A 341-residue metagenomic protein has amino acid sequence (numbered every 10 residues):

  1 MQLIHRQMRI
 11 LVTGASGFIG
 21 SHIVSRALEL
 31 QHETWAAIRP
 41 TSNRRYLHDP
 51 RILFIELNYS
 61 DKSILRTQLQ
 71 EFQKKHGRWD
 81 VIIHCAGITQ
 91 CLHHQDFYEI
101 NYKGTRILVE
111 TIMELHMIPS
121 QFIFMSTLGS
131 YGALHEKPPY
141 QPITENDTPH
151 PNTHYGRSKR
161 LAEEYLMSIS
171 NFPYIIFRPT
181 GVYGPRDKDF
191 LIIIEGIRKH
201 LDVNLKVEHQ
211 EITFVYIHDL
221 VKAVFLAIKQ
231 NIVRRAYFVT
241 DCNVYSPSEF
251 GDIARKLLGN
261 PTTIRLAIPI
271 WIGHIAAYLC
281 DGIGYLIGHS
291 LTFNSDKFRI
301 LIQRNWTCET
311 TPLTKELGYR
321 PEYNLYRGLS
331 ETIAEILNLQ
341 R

Functional and structural regions predicted by a protein language model:
I10-L30: N-terminal Rossmann NAD(P)H-binding glycine-rich loop of SDR-like oxidoreductase domains
N58-K103, I107, Y131-G132: NAD(P)H-binding glycine-rich loop region in Rossmannoid oxidoreductase-like domains and their noncatalytic homologs
I107-H154, I175: Conserved Rossmann-fold NAD(P)-dependent oxidoreductase catalytic core, especially the SDR/UDP-sugar
H150-I175: Active-site Tyr-X1-5-Lys
R157, L161-A162, D187-I192, L205-I228 (+2 more regions): Substrate-positioning beta->alpha
I217, D252, A276-R320: Conserved C-terminal active-site "lid" loop/helix of NAD(P)H-dependent oxidoreductases that clamps the redox cofactor
A227-F293, Y326, S330-I333, R341: Mid/C-terminal beta-alpha module of Rossmann-like enzyme folds, strongest in SDR-family dehydrogenases/epimerases
C308-E316, R320-R341: Amphipathic terminal alpha-helices
